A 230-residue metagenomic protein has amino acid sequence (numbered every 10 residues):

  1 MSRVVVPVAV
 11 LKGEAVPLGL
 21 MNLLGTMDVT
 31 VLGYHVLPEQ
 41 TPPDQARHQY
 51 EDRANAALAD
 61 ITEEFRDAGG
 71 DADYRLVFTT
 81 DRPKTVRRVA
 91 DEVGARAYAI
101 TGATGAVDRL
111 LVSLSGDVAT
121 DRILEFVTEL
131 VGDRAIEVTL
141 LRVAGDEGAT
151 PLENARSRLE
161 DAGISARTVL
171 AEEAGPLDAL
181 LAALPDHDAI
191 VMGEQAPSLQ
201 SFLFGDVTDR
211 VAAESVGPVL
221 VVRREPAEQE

Functional and structural regions predicted by a protein language model:
M1-Q45, D108-R167, G175, A227: Small/aliphatic-rich secondary-structure junction motif
S2, A56-T101: Helix-enriched interaction subdomains in cytosolic or periplasmic regions, typified by TIR/SEFIR signaling/NADase cores
Q40-E51, L199-F202: Short, flexible/disordered intra-domain loops and linkers
Q49-R53, A57-E64, P151-D161, D206-V207: Short, aromatic/basic amphipathic alpha-helical patches
D73-T80, V143-A144, V169-G175: Short beta->alpha junction loops
D81-L130, D186-E230: Gly/Ser-rich helix-loop-strand patches that form or flank binding pockets for ribonucleotide-derived cofactors
R82-V86, P151, G175-L180, V207: Short acidic active-site motifs
R156, E173-L184: A short, acidic, amphipathic alpha-helical segment used as a generic capping/interface helix at domain edges
